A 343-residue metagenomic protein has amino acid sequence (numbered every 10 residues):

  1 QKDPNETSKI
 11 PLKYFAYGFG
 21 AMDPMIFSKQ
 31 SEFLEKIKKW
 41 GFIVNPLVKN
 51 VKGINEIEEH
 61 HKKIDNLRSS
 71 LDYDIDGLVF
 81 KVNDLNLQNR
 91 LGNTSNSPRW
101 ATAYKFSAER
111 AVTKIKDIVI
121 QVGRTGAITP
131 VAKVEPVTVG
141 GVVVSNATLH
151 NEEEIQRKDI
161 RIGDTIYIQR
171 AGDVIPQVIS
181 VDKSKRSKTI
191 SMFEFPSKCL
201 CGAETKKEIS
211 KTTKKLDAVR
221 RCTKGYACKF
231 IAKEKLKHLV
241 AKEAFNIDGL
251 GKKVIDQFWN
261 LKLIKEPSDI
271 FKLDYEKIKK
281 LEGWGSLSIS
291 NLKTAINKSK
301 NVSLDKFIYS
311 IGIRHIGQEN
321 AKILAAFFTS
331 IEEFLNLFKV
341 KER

Functional and structural regions predicted by a protein language model:
Q1-R343: RNA/tRNA-interacting regions in translation and RNA-turnover enzymes
